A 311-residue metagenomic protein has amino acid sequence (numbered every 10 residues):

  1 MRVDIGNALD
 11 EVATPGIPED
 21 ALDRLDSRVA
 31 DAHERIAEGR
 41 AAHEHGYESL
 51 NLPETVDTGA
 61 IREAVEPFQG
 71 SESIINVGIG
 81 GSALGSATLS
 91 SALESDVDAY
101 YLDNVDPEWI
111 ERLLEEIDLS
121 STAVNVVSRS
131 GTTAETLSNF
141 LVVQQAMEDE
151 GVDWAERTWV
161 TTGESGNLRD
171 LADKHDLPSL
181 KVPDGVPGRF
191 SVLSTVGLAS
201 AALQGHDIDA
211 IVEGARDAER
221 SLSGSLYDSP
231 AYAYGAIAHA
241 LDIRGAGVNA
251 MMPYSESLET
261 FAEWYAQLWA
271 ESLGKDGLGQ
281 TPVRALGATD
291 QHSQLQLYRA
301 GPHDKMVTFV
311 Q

Functional and structural regions predicted by a protein language model:
M1-G59, E63-E66: Extended, charge-enriched "interface" segments that sit outside catalytic cores
H45, G70-E72, R244-V248: A short, charged/proline- and glycine-enriched loop that marks the coil->beta-strand transition at the N-terminal
P53-I61, D106, E135-N139, G287: Phosphate/oxyanion-binding active-site loops and adjacent basic polyanion-contact surfaces
P53-Q69, P230-L241: A short, well-structured juxtamembrane/interface segment
A64, S91, L114, Q267-E271 (+1 more regions): Short beta-strand elements
E66-S225: Glycine-rich phosphate-binding loops that contact phosphosugars or nucleotide phosphates
V152-V307: Active-site phosphate/pyrophosphate-binding segments
